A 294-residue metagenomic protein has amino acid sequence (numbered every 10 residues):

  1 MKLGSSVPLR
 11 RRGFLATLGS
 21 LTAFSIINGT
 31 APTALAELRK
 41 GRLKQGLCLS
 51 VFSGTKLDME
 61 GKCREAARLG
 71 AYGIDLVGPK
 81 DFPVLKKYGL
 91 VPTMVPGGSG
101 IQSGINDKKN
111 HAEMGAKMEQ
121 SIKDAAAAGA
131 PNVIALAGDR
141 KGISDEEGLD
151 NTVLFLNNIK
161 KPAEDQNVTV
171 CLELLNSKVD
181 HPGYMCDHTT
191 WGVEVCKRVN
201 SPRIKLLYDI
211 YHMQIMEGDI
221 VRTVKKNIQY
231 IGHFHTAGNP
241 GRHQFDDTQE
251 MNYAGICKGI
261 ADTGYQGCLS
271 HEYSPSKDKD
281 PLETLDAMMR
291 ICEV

Functional and structural regions predicted by a protein language model:
K2-G61, E65-A67, G129-P131, C186-Y208 (+1 more regions): Histidine-acidic metal/acid-base catalytic patches
L18-I26, G104-K205, I215: Active-site acidic/histidine proton-transfer and metal-coordination neighborhood in alpha/beta enzyme cores
V51-S53, G78-K80, G98-G100, D139-K141 (+4 more regions): Active-site-proximal loop/turn and secondary-structure-junction residues that shape catalytic pockets, frequently
K62-D81: Catalytic domains of carbohydrate-active enzymes, especially glycoside hydrolases
A67, K86, A126, E164 (+1 more regions): Anion (oxyanion) recognition and catalysis
P83-V95, V168: Short acidic, glycine/proline-enriched helix-loop-strand junctions
